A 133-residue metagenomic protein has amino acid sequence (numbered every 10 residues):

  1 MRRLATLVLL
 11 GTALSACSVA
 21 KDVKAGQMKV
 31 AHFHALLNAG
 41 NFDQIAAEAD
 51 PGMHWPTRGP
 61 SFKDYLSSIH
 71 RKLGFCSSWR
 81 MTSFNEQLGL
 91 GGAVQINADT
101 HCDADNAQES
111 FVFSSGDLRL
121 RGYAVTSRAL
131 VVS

Functional and structural regions predicted by a protein language model:
R2-L7: Sec-dependent signal peptide recognition, specifically the positively charged N-region followed immediately by
L14-A16: C-terminal motif of bacterial Sec signal peptides marking the signal peptidase cleavage site
S18-A20: Bacterial signal peptide processing site
K24-N38: Short, aromatic-enriched amphipathic alpha-helices that serve as compact interaction elements
Q27-M28, D43-G92, D99-C102: Short solvent-exposed beta->alpha transition segments
L37-A46, L118: Short N-terminal helix-initiation segments at or just after the protein's N-terminus
S83-S133: Exposed beta-sheet edge and beta->alpha loop/turn motif
